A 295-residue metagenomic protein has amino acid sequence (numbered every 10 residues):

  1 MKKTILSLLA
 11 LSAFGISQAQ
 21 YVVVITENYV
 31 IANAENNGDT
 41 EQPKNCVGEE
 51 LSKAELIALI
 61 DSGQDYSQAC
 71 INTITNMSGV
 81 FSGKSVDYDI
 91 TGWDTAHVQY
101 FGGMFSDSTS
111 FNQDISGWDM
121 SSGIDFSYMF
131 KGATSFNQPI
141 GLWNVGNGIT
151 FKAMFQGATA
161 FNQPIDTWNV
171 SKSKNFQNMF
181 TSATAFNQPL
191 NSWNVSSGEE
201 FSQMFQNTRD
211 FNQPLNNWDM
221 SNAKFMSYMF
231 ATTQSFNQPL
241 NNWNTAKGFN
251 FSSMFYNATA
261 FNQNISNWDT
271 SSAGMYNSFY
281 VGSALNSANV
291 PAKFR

Functional and structural regions predicted by a protein language model:
M1-T4: Positively charged n-region of N-terminal signal peptides that target proteins for export
S7-L9: Sec-dependent N-terminal signal peptides
F14-I16: N-terminal signal peptide c-region/cleavage motif recognized by signal peptidases
Q18-R295: Negatively charged
